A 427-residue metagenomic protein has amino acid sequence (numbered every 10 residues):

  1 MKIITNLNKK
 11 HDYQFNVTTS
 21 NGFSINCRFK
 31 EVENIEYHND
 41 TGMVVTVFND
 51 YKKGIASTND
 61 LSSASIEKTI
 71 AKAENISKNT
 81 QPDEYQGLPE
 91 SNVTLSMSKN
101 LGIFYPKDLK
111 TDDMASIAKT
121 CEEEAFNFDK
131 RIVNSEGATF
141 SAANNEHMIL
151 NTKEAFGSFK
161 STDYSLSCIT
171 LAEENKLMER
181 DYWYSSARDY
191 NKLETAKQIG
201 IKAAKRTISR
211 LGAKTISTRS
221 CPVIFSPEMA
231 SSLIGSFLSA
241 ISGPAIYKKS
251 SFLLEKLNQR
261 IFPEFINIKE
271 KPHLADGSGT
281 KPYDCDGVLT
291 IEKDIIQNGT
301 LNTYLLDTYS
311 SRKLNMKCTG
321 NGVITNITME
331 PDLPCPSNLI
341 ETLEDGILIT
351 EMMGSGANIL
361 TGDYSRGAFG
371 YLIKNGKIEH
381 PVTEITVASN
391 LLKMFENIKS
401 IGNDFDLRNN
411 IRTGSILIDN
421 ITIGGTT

Functional and structural regions predicted by a protein language model:
M1-K281, C285, Q297-T300, T325 (+3 more regions): Active-site bordering "gate/hinge" segments that shape substrate access to catalytic or cofactor-binding pockets
S98, K256-T427: Dual-mode signal for accessory low-complexity, basic/Gly-rich regions
